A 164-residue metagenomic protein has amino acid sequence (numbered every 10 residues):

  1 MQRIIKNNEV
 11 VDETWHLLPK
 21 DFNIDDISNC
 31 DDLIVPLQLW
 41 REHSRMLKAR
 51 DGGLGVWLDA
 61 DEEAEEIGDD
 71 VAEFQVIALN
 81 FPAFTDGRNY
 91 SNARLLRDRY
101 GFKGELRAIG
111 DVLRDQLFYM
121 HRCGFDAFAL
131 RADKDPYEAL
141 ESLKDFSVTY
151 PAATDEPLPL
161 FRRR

Functional and structural regions predicted by a protein language model:
V10-L58: A positional/architectural concept
L39-M46, F84-L96, Y137-D145: Active-site-adjacent beta->alpha loops and helix N-cap segments on the catalytic face of soluble alpha/beta enzymes
A49-V56, L95-A108: Short beta-strand/loop segments at the ligand-binding rim of alpha/beta enzyme cores
G53-L96: Glycine/Thr-rich beta-alpha phosphate-binding loop at enzyme active sites
V56, E65-D69, R114-A127: Catalytic cores of alpha/beta
A60, L106-R114: Glycine-rich beta-to-alpha transition loops that act as phosphate-gripper elements at the mouths of alpha/beta enzyme
F125-L143: Glycine-rich phosphate-binding active-site loops on the catalytic face of alpha/beta enzymes
Y137-R164: C-terminal helical cap(s) of enzyme catalytic domains, especially alpha/beta-barrels
